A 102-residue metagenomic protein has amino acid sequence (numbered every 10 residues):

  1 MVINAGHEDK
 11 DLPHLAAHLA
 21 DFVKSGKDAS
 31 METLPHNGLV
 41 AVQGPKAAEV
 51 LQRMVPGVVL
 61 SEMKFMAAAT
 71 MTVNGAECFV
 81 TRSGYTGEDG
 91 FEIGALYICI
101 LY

Functional and structural regions predicted by a protein language model:
M1-L101: Basic, glycine/lysine-rich polyanion-binding surfaces/domains
